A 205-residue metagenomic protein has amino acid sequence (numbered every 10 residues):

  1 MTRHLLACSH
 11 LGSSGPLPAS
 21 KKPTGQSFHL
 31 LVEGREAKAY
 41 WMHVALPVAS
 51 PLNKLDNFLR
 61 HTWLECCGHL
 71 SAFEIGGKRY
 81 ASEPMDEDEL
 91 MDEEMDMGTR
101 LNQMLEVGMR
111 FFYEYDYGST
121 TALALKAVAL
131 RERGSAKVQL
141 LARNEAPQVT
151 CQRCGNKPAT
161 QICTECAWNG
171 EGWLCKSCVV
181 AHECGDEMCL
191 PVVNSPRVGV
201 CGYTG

Functional and structural regions predicted by a protein language model:
M1-G205: Short linear regulatory motifs enriched in tryptophan with gly/pro/ser
